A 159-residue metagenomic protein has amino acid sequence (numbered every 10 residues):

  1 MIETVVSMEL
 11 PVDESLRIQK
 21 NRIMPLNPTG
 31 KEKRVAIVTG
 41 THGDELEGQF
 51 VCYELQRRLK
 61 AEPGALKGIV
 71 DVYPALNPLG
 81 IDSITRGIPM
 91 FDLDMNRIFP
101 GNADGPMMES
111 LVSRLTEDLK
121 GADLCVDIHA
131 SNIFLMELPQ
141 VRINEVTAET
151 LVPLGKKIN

Functional and structural regions predicted by a protein language model:
M1-N159: Structured catalytic-domain cores with a bias toward divalent-metal coordination
